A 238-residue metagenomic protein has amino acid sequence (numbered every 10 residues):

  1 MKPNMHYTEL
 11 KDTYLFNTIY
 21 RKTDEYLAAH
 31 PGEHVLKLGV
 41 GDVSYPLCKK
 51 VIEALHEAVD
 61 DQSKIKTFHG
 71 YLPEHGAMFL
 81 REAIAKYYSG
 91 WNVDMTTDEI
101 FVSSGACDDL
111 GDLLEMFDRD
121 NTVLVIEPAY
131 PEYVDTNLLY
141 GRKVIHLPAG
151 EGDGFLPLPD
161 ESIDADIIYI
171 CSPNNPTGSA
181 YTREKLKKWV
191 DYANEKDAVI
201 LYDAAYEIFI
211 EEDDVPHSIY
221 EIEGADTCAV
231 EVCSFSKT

Functional and structural regions predicted by a protein language model:
K2-S104, D112: N-terminal small-domain helix-loop-helix segment of the aminotransferase-like
Y7-K11, T177, F235-T238: Glycine-rich "substrate-gating" loop/helix at the edge of Rossmann-like oxidoreductase active sites
G41-V43, P173, S234-F235: Short strand-loop junctions, especially beta-strand C-caps/beta-turns that link beta-sheets to coils or alpha-helices
Y45, G178, T182, K237: Nucleotide-sugar-dependent glycosyltransferase donor-binding/catalytic pocket residues
K66-A193, E207-D226, V230: Conserved core of the PLP fold type I
T122, A198-V199: Short glycine-centered segments of the SAM/dcSAM-binding site in methyltransferase folds
L201, V232: Generic enzyme active-site microenvironment
A204: Walker B catalytic acidic pair
